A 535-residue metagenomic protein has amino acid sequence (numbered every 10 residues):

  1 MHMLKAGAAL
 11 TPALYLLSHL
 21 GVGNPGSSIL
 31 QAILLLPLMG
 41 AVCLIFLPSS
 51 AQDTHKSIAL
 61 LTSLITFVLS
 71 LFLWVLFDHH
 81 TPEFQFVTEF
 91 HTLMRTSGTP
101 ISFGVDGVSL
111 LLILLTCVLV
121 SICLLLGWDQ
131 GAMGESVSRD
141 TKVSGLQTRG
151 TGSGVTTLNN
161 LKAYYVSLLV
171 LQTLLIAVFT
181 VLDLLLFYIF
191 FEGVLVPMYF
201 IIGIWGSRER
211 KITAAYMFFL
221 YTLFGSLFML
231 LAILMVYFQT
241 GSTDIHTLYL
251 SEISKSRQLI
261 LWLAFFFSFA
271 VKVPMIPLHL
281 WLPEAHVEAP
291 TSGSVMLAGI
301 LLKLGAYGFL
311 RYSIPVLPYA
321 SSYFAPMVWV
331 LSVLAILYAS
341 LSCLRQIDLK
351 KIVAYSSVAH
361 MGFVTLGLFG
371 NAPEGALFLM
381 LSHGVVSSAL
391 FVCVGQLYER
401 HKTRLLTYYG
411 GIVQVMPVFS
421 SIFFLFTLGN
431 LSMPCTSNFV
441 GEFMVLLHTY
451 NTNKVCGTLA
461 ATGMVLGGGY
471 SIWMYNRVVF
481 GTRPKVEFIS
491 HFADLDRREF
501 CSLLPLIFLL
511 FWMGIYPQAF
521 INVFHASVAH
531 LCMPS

Functional and structural regions predicted by a protein language model:
H2-I29, I45-V166: Transmembrane helix-loop-helix hairpins at membrane boundaries of multipass inner-membrane proteins
G7-A8, L30-L36, G40, H55-T62 (+10 more regions): Hydrophobic alpha-helical transmembrane segments of polytopic
T11-Y15, Q31-P48, L60-V75, I113-Q130 (+7 more regions): Central hydrophobic cores of alpha-helical transmembrane segments in multi-pass inner-membrane proteins across all
G21-I29, I101-S109, L185, Y249-K255 (+2 more regions): Interfacial loop-to-helix junctions that mark the boundaries of transmembrane helices in multi-pass membrane
P37, D106, D183-I201, V271-P318 (+1 more regions): Functional transmembrane alpha-helices
I45, S49-Q52, L71-T81, S121-G131 (+9 more regions): Transmembrane helix-loop junctions and nearby membrane-interface residues
S50-H55, H80-E83, S138-K142, A163-R257 (+1 more regions): Alpha-helical multi-pass transmembrane bundles of energy-transducing inner-membrane proteins
D78-P100, E135-V137, S207, K211-T213 (+6 more regions): Juxtamembrane/interfacial segments at transmembrane-helix boundaries in multi-pass membrane proteins
